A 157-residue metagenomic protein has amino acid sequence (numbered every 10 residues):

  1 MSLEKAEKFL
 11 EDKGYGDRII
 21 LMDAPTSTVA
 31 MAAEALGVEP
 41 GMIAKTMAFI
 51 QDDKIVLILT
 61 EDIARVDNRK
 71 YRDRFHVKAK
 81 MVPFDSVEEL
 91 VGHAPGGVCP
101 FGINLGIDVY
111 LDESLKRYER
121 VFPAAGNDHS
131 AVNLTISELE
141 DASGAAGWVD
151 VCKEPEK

Functional and structural regions predicted by a protein language model:
M1-K157: Extended, low-hydrophobicity, polar/charged segments
